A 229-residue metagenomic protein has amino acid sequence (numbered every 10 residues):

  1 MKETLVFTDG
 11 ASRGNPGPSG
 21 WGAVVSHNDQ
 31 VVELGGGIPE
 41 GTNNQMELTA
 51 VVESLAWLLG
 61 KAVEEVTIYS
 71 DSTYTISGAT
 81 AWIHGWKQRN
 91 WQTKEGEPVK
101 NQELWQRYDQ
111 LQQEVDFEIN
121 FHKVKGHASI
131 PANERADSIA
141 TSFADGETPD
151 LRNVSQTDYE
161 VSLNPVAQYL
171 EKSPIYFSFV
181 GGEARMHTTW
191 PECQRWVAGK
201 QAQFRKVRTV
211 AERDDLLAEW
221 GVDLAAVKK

Functional and structural regions predicted by a protein language model:
M1-Q45, T49, E53-E64, M186 (+1 more regions): RNase H-like nuclease fold core
T4, G146-K229: Protein-protein interaction regions
D9, E33-E40, N120-G126, Y176-A184 (+1 more regions): General secondary-structure propensity
A11-P18, V52-R135: RNase H catalytic domain
A23-V25, I68, S178: Short aromatic-centered micro-motifs
Q112-D116, A140-L151: Short, well-ordered alpha-helical segments in soluble proteins
E134-S142, A218-V222: Short, surface-exposed amphipathic charged segments that create phosphate/polyanion-binding patches used for binding
